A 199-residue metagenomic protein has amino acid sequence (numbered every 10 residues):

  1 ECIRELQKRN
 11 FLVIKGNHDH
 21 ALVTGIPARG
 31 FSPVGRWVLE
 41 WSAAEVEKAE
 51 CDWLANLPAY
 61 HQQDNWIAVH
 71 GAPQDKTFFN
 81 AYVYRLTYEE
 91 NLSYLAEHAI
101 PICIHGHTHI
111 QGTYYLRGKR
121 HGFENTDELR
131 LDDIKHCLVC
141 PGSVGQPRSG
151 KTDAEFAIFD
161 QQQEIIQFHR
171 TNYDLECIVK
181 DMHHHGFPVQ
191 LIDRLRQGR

Functional and structural regions predicted by a protein language model:
E1-C51: Core catalytic region of metal-dependent phosphoesterases/phosphodiesterases, especially metallo-beta-lactamase-like
E1-I3, N80-A81, Y115-G118, T152: Short amphipathic alpha-helical segments
V13-N17, V69, I102-H107, L138-G142: Active-site neighborhood of phospho(di)ester-bond hydrolases with catalytic His/Asp-centered motifs
H18-D19, A72-Q74, H107-Q111, V144-G145 (+1 more regions): Catalytic metal-binding/acid-base residues of hydrolase active sites
A21-G25, D75-F79, C177-V179: A short acidic, helix-capping loop that chelates divalent metal ions and anchors anionic groups
E45-Y115, R199: His/acidic metal-ligating clusters that form di-metal
L116-R199: Acidic, His/Gly-rich catalytic cores of divalent-metal-dependent hydrolytic chemistry
